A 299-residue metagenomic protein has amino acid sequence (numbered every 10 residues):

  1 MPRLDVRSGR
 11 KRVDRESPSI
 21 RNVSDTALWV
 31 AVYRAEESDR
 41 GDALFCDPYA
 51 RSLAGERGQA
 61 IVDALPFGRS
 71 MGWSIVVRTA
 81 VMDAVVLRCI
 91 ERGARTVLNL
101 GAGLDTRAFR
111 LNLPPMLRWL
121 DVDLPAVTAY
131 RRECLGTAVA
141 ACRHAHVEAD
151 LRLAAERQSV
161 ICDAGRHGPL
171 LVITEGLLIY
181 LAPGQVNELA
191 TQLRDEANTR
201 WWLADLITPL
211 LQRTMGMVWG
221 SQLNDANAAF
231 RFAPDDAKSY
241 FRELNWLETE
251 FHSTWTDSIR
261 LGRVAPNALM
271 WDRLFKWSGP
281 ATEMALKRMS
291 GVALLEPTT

Functional and structural regions predicted by a protein language model:
P2-L98, A102-A149, I161-C162, R166: Rossmann-like AdoMet
E156-R157, Y180-L193: A short, conserved alpha-helix within the catalytic core of class I
P169-G184: A short SAM/SAH-binding and catalytic strip from SAM-dependent methyltransferases
L171, E196-P209: Conserved beta-strand signature within the Rossmann-like core of class I S-adenosyl-L-methionine
Q212-A228: Short, glycine-/aromatic-enriched active-site segment of Class I SAM-dependent methyltransferases
A228-H252: Short alpha-helix
L247-R273: Conserved catalytic loop of SAM-dependent methyltransferase domains
V264-T299: Core SAM-dependent methyltransferase catalytic element
